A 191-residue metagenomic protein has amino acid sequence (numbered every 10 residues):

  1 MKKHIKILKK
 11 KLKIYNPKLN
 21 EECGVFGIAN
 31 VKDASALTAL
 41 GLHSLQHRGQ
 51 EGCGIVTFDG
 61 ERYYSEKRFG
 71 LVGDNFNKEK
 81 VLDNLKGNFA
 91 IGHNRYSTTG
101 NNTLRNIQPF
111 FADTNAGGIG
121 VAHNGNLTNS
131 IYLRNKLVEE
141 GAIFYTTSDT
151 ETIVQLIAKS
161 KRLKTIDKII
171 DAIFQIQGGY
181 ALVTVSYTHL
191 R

Functional and structural regions predicted by a protein language model:
M1-R191: Conserved short alpha-helical segments that host acidic/polar catalytic motifs at enzyme active sites
